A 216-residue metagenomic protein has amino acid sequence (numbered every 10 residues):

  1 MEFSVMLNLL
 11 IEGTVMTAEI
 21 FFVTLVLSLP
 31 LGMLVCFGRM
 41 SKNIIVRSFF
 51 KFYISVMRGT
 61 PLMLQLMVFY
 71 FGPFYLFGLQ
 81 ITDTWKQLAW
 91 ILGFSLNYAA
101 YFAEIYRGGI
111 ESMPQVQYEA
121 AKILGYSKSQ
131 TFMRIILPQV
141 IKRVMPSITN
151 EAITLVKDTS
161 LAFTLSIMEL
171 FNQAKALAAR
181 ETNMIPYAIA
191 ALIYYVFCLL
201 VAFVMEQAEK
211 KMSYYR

Functional and structural regions predicted by a protein language model:
M1-R216: Transmembrane alpha-helices and adjacent helix-loop boundaries
